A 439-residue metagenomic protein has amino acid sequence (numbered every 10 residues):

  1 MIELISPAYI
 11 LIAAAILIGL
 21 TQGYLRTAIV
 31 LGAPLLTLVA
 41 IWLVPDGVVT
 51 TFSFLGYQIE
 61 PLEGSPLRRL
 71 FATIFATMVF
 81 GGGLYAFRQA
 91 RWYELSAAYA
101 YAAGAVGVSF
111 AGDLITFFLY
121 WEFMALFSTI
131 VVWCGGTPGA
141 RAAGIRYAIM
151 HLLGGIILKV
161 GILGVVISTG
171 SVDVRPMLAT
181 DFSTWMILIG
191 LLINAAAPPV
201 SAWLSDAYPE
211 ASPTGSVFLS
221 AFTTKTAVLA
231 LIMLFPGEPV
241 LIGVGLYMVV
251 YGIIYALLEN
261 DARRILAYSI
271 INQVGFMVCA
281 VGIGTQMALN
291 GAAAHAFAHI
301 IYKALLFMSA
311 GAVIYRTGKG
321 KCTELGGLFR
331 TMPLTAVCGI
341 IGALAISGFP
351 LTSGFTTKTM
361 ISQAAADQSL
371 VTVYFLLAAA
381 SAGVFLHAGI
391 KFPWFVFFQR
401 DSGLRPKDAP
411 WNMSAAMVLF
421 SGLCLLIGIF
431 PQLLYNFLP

Functional and structural regions predicted by a protein language model:
M1-E3, L234-V240, P439: Membrane-helix interface and helix-disruption motif detector
M1-S96, G170-P176, A202: Transmembrane helix-loop-helix hairpins at membrane boundaries of multipass inner-membrane proteins
L38-V48, I346-F349, L425-Q432: Alpha-helical transmembrane segments of multi-pass membrane proteins
T50-G56, M360-A364, L433-P439: Membrane-interfacial helical/loop segments at transmembrane boundaries in membrane proteins
A76, T223-A227, V418: Core segments of transmembrane alpha-helices that mediate helix-helix packing or line hydrophobic substrate/ligand
G81-S96, A102-F117, F127-N412, L423 (+1 more regions): Hydrophobic transmembrane alpha-helices and their helix-loop junctions in integral membrane proteins
S414-N436: Glycine- and aromatic-enriched alpha-helical transmembrane segments of multi-pass membrane proteins
